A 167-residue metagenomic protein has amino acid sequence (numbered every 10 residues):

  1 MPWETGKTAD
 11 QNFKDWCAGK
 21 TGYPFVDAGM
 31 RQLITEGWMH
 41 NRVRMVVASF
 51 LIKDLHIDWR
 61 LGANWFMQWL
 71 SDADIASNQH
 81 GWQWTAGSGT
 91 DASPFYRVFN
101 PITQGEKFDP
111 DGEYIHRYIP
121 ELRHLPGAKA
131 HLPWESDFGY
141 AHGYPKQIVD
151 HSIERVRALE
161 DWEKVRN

Functional and structural regions predicted by a protein language model:
M1-N167: C-terminal catalytic domain of photolyase/cryptochrome flavoproteins, centering on the FAD-binding pocket
